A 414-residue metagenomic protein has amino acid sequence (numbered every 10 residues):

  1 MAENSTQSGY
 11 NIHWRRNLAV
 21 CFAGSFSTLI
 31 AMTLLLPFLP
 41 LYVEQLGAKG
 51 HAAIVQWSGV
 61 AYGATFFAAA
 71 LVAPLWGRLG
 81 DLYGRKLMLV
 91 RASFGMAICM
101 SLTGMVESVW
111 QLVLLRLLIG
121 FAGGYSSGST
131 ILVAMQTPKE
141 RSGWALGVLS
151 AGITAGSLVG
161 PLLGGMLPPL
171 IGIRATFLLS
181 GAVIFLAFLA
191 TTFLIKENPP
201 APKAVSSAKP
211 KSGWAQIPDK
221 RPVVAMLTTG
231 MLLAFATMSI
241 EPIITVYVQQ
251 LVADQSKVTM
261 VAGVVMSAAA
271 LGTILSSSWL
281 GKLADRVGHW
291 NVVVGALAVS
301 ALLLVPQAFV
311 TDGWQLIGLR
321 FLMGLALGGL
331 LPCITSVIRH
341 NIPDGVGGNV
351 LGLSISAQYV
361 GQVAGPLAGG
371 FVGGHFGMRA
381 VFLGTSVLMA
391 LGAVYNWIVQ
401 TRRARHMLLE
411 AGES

Functional and structural regions predicted by a protein language model:
A2-W14, E197-L227, E413-S414: Juxtamembrane intracellular "pre-TM" segments in multi-pass secondary transporters
F38-V55, I243-M260: Short amphipathic helix-loop junctions that connect adjacent transmembrane helices in Major Facilitator Superfamily/SLC
V60-W76, S267-W279: Central cavity-lining transmembrane alpha-helices of secondary-active solute carriers, predominantly the Major
A70-E107, A284-W290: Conserved MFS/SLC helix-loop-helix module at the cytosolic interface between two early adjacent transmembrane helices
C99, W110-L118, L303, W314-L322: Paired small-residue
L115-I153, S336-V337: Cytoplasmic helix-loop-helix junction between adjacent transmembrane helices in 12-TM secondary transporters
A175-T192, F382-W397: Symmetry-related core transmembrane helices of the 12-TM Major Facilitator Superfamily/SLC fold
F188-V205, I398-L409: Helix-loop junctions on the cytosolic side of multi-pass membrane transporters, especially the intracellular loop
